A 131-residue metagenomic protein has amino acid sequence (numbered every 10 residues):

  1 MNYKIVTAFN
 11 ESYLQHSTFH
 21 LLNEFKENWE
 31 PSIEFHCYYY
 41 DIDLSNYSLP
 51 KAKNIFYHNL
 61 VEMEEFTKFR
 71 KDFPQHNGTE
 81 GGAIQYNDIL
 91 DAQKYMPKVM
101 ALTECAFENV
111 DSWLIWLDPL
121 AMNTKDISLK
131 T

Functional and structural regions predicted by a protein language model:
M1-F19: N-proximal low-complexity "stem/linker" segments adjacent to membrane-targeting elements
M1-Y3, I33, V110-W113: Short coil/turn segments at beta-strand junctions that form active-site/ligand-binding loops
L14, L44-Y47, E65, M122-D126 (+1 more regions): Short catalytic/ligand-binding loop motif for oxyanion handling, primarily in non-cytosolic enzymes, centered on
T18-L21, K98: Amphipathic coiled-coil/heptad-repeat helices and related helical stalk/stem segments that mediate oligomerization
N23-I33: Short, acidic, metal-binding catalytic loop of nucleotide-sugar glycosyltransferases
F35-Y40: Short internal beta-strands
D43-E108: Active-site-proximal specificity loops/subdomain of glycosyltransferases
Y95-T131: GT-A fold catalytic core of metal-dependent nucleotide-sugar glycosyltransferases, centered on the diacidic
